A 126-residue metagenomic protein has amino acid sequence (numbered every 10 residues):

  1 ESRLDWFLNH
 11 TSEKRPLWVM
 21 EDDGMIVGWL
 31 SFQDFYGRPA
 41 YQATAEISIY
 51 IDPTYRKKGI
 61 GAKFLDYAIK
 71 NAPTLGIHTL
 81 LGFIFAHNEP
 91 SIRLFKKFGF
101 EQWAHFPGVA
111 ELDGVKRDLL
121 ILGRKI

Functional and structural regions predicted by a protein language model:
E1-T54, L65, K125-I126: Acetyl-CoA-dependent GNAT
R15, R117-I121: Short hydrophobic/aromatic beta-strand or adjacent loop that forms the aromatic wall/cage of a ligand/substrate-binding
A43, G76, K116-D118: Residue-level preference for beta-strand/loop junctions
I51, K57-T74, T79, E89-K97: Conserved acetyl-CoA-binding loop-helix of GNAT-fold acetyltransferases
L81-I84, E101-D118: Conserved catalytic-core motifs of GNAT/GCN5-like acyltransferases
F95, F100, L122: Conserved active-site tyrosine of GNAT-family acetyltransferases
